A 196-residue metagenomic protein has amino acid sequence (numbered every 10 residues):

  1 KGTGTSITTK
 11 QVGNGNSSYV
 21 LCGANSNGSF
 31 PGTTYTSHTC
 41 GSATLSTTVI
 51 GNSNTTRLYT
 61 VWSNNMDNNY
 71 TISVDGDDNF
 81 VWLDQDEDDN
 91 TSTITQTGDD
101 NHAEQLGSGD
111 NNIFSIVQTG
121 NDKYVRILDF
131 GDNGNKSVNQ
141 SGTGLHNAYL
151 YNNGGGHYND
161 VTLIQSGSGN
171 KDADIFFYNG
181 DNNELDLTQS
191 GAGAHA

Functional and structural regions predicted by a protein language model:
K1-A196: Low-complexity repeat regions of mature extracellularly deployed or surface/particle-associated proteins
